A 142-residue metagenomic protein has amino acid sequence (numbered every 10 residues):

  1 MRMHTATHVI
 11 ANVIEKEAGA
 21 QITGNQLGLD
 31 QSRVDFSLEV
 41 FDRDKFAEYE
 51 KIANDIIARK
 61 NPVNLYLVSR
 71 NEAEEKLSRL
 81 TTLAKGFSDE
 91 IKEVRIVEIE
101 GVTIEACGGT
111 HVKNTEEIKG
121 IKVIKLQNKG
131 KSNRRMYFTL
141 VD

Functional and structural regions predicted by a protein language model:
M1-D142: Active-/binding-site microenvironments in catalytic and ligand-binding cores
